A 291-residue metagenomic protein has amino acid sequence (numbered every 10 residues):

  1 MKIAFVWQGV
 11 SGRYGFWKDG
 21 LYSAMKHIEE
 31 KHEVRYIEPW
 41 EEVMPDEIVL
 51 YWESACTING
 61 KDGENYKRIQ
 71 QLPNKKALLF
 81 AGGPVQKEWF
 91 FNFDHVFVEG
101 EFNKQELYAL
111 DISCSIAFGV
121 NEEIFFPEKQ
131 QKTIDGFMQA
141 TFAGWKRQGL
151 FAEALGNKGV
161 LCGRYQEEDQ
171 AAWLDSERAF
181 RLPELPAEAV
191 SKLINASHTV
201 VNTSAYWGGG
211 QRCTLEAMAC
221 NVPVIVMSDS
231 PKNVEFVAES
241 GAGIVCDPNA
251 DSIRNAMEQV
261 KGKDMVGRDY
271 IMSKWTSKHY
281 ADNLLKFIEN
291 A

Functional and structural regions predicted by a protein language model:
M1-N65, D282: N-terminal pre-catalytic "stem/leader" segment of glycosyltransferase-like enzymes
Y14-L21, E122, Q131-A187: Conserved catalytic-core segment of nucleotide-activated headgroup transferases in glycan assembly
K87, L107-C114, F118-I134: Acidic anion/phosphate-binding donor-loop and adjacent secondary structure in glycosyltransferase catalytic cores
S191, T214-A219, V234: Short alpha-helical segment that forms part of, or immediately flanks, the ligand-binding pocket in carbohydrate-active
N195-G209, V222: Acidic donor-binding loop of glycosyltransferase active sites
P223-S228: Short hydrophobic beta-strand element within catalytic cores of glycosyltransferases and related nucleotide-activated
V234-A256: Change "using UDP/GDP/dTDP sugars" to "using nucleotide sugars
D247-P248, E258-N290: A charged, aromatic-enriched C-terminal amphipathic alpha-helix characteristic of glycosyltransferases across folds
